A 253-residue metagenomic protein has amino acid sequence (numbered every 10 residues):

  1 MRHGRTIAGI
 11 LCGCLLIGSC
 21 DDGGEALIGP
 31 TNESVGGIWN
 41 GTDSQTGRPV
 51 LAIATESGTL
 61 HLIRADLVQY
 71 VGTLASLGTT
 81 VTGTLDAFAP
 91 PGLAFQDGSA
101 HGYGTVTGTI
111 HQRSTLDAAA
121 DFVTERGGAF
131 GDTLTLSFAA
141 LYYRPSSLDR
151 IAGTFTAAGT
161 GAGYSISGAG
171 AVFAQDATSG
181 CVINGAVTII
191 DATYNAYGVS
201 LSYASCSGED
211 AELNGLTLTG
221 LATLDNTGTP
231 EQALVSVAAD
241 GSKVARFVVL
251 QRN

Functional and structural regions predicted by a protein language model:
M1-R2, A8-G9, G13-W39, L250-N253: Bacterial Sec-dependent N-terminal signal peptides
P30-L51, L116-G163, Q232-R252: Tryptophan-anchored aromatic micro-motifs
N40-G41, L62, P91-D97, L250-Q251: Preference for solvent-exposed, low-hydrophobicity sequence contexts
N40-T84, A157-C206: N-terminal glycine/threonine-rich, aromatic-flanked beta-hairpin/loop signature
V68-V106, D121-E125, D132-F173, A177-S179: Predominantly extracellular/secreted and cell-surface proteins with exposed, flexible low-complexity segments
G72-L74, G108-I110, A140, N184-A192 (+2 more regions): Extended lipid/amphipathic-ligand handling interfaces
G83-Y103, G198-T219: An anionic, turn-rich surface loop/hairpin at beta-sheet edges that serves as a generic interaction/coordination patch
S202-N253: Long, ordered, amphipathic alpha-helical scaffolds
